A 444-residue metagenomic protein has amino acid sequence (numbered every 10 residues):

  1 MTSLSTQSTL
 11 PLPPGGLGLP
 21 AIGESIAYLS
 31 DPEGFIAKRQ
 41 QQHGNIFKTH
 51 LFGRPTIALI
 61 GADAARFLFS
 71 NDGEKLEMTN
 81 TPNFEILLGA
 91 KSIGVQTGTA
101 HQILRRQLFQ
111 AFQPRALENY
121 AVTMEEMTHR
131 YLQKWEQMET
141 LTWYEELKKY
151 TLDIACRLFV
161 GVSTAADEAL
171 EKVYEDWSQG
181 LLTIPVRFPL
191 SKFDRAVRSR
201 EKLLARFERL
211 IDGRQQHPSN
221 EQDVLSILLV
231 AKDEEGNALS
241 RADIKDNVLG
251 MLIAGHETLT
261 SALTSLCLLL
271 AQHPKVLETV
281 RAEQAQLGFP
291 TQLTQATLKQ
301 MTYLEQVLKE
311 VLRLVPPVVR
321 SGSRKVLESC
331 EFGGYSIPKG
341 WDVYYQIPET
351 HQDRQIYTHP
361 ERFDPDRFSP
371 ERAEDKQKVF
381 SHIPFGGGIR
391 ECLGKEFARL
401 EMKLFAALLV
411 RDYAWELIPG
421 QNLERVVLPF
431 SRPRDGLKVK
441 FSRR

Functional and structural regions predicted by a protein language model:
T2-I103, E118, V122-R130, A165 (+2 more regions): N-terminal membrane-proximal hinge/A-helix region immediately C-terminal to the signal-anchor transmembrane segment
T2-P13, A21, E77-E85, Q96 (+4 more regions): Cytochrome P450 heme-thiolate monooxygenase catalytic core
T9, P13, Q40, T128 (+4 more regions): Cytochrome P450 proximal C-terminal region
I22-A37, Q41-G44, A205, R209 (+2 more regions): Conserved cytochrome P450 K-helix E-x-x-R motif and the immediately C-terminal K′/meander segment
T258-L277, R281-E283, E396-R411: Cytochrome P450 catalytic-core helices
S329, Y345-A373: Conserved cytochrome P450 K-helix/beta-meander segment immediately N-terminal to the heme-binding cysteine loop
